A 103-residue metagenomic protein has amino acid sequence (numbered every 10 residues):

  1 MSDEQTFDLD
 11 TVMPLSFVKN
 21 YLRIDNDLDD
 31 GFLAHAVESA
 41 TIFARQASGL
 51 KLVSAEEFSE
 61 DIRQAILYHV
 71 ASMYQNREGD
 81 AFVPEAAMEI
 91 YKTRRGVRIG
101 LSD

Functional and structural regions predicted by a protein language model:
M1-D103: Divalent metal-cofactor coordination and adjacent catalytic microenvironments
